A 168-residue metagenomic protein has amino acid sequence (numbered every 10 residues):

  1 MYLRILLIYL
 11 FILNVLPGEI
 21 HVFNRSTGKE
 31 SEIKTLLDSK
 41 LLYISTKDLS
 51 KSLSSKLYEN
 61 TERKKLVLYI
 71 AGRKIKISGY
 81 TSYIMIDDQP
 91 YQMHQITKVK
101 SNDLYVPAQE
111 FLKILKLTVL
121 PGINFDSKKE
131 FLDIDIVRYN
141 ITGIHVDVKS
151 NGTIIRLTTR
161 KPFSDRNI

Functional and structural regions predicted by a protein language model:
M1, G18-E19: Absolute protein N-terminus
M1-Y9: Sec-dependent signal peptide recognition, specifically the positively charged N-region followed immediately by
I8-P17: Hydrophobic h-region of N-terminal signal peptides that target proteins for export in Gram-negative bacteria
E19-I168: Short linear recognition/processing motifs and adjacent strand/loop elements at protein termini and domain edges
